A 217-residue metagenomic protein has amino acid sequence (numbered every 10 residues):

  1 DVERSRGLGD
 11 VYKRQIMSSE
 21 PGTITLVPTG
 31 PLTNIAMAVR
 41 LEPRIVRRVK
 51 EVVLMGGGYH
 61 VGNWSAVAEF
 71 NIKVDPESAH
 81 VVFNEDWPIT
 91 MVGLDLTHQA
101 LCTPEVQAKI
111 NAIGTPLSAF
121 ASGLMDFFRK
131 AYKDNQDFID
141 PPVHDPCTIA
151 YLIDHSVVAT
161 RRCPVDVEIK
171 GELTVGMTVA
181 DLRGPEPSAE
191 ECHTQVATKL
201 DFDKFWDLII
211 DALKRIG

Functional and structural regions predicted by a protein language model:
D1-Y12: Single conserved hydrophobic/aromatic residue that forms the stacking wall/gate of nucleotide- or nucleobase-binding
G9-D10, T33, M37, V53-G56 (+1 more regions): Active-site glycine-rich loop that binds ribose-phosphate moieties when present
D10-L41, V53: Internal, conserved structured core segments that host functional sites
G30, V82, I149: Divalent metal-coordination and catalytic microenvironments
A36-L41, N63-A68, V92-L94, L101-Q107: A short secondary-structure junction signal
P43-V49, F83-D86: Short, conserved loop/helix-junction motifs that constitute active-site signature segments in enzyme catalytic cores
L54-M55, T90-L94: Short, conserved beta-strand edge motifs with alternating hydrophobic and charged residues
K73-D75, V92-G217: Conformational coupling and interaction surfaces
